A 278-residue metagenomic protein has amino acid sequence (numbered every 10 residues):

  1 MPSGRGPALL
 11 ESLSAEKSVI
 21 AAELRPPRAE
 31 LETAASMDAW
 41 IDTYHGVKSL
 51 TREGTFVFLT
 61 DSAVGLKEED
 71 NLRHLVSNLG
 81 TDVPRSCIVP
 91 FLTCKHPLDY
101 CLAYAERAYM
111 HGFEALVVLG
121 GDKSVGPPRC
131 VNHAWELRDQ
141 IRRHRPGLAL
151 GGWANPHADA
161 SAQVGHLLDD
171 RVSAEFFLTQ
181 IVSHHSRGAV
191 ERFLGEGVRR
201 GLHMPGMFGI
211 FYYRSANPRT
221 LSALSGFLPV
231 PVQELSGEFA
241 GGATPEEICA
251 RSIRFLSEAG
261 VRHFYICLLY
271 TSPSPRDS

Functional and structural regions predicted by a protein language model:
M1-A22: N-terminal amphipathic alpha-helix/helix-capping segment at the start of soluble metabolic enzymes
G6-A8, A35-G46, G120-G121, P128-H157 (+2 more regions): Active-site pocket-lining/capping segments in soluble small-molecule metabolic enzymes
I20-L24, V57-L59, I88-L92, L116-V118 (+4 more regions): Hydrophobic faces of well-ordered beta-strands that scaffold small-molecule active sites in alpha/beta enzyme cores
A34-R52, F56, A105-L116, D139 (+5 more regions): Alpha/beta enzyme core
M37-G46, G65-V83: Glycine-rich, positively charged N-terminal anion/phosphate-binding segment
L66-V76, L98-Y100, K123-D139, S183-E196 (+1 more regions): Active-site-adjacent beta->alpha loops and helix N-cap segments on the catalytic face of soluble alpha/beta enzymes
T93-E106: Glycine-rich anion/phosphate-binding loops
Y270-D277: Conserved small/polar residues in nucleotide/adenosyl-binding loops
